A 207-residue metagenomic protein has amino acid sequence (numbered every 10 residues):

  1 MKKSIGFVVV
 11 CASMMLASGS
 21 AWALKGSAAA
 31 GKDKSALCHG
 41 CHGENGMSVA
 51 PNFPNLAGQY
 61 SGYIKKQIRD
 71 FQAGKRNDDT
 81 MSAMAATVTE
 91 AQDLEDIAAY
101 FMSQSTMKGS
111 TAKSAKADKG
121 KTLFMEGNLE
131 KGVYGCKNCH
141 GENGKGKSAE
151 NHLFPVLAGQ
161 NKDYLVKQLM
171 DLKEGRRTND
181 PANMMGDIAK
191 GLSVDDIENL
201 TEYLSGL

Functional and structural regions predicted by a protein language model:
M1-V8: Bacterial N-terminal signal peptides that target proteins for export
V9-A17: Bacterial N-terminal signal peptides
G19-S35, V49-N52, S103-E130: Electrostatic cytochrome c docking/interface patches
G26-A73, D78: The feature marks the first
A29-A36, S61, K65, G127-K137 (+2 more regions): Sequence context surrounding c-type heme c attachment/ligation sites in exported
G31, C38-E44, I97, V133-E142 (+1 more regions): The canonical Cys-X-X-Cys-His
M47, K145-G146: Short, non-ligating residues that shape and space the ligands of small metal-coordination modules and catalytic
V49-N55, R69-K113, E150-V156, K173-L207: Axial heme c-ligation environment in periplasmic c-type cytochrome domains
